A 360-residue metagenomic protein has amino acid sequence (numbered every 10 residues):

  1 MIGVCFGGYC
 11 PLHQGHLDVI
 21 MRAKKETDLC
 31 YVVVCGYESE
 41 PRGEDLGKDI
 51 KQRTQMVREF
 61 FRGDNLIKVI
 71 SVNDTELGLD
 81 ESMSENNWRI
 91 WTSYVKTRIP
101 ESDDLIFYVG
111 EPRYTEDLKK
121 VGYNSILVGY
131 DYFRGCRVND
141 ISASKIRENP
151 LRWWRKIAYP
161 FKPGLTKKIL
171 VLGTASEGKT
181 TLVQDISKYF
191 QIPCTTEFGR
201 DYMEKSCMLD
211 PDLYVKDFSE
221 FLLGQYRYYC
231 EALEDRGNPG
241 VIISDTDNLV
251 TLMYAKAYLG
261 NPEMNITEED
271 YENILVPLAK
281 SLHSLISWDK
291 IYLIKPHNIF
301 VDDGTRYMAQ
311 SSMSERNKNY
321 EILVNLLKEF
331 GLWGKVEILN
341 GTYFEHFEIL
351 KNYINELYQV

Functional and structural regions predicted by a protein language model:
M1-T166: Nucleotidyltransferase catalytic core that binds NTPs
V171: Hydrophobic anchor at the beta1->P-loop junction of P-loop NTPases
A175: The conserved Walker
G178: Conserved glycine(s) of the Walker
L182: Hydrophobic positions on the alpha1 helix immediately C-terminal to the Walker A/P-loop
K188-C230: Conserved substrate/cofactor phosphate-moiety recognition/catalytic segment in nucleotide-dependent phosphotransferases
E220-L285: Glycine-rich phosphate-binding loop used to anchor ATP phosphates in small-molecule kinases, encompassing both
Y258-K328, E337-G341: A glycine- and Lys/Arg-enriched "phosphate-lid" helix/loop adjacent to the NTP-binding pocket of small-molecule kinases
